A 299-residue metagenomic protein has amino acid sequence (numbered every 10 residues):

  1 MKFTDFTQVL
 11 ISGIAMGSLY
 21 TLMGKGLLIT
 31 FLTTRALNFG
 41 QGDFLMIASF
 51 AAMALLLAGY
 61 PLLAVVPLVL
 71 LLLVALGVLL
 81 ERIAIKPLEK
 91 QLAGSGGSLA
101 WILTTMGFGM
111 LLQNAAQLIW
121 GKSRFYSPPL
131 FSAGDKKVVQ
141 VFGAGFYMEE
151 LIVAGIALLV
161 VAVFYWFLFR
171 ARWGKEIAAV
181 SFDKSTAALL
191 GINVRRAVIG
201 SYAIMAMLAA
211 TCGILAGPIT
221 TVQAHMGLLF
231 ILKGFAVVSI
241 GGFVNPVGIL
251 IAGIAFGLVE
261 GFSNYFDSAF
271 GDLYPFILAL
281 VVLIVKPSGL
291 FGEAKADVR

Functional and structural regions predicted by a protein language model:
K2-S12, F167-R172, V198-V238, E260-F270: Inter-helical junctions in multi-pass inner-membrane proteins, predominant in energy-converting antiporter-like
D5-L57, E89-G96, A100, S185 (+1 more regions): Single transmembrane alpha-helix segments in multi-pass membrane proteins
M16, V141-V222, P246-A252: Helix-loop-helix "hairpin" substructures at the membrane interface of multi-pass membrane proteins
L27-A48, S95-L99, W173-E176, V194 (+5 more regions): Short, non-helical or kinked segments that cap or interrupt transmembrane helices
F44, E89-A116, G227-S239, S268-K286: Pore- or pathway-lining transmembrane helices of multi-pass membrane proteins that form conduits for solutes/ions
Y60-F108, I251-F256, E260, K286-P287: Alpha-helical transmembrane segments within multi-pass membrane transporters and channels
L88, G97-R170, A197, F262 (+1 more regions): Transmembrane helix-bundle core of multi-pass membrane transporters and related energy-transducing complexes
F182-L189, N193-R196, D267-R299: Cytosolic-side transmembrane-helix boundaries in multi-pass membrane proteins
